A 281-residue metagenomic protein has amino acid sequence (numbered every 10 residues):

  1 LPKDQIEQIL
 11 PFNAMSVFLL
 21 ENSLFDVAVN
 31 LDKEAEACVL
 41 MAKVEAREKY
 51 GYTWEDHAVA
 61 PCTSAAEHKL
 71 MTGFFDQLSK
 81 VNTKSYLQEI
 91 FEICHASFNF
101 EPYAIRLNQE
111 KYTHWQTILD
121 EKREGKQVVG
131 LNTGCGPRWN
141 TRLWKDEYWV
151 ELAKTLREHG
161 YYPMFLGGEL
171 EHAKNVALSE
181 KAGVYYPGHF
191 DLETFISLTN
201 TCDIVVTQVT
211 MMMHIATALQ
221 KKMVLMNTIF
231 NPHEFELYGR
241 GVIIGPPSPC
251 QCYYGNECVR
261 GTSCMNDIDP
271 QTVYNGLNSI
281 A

Functional and structural regions predicted by a protein language model:
L1-A281: Catalytic machinery of carbohydrate-active enzymes, primarily nucleotide-sugar-dependent glycosyltransferases
